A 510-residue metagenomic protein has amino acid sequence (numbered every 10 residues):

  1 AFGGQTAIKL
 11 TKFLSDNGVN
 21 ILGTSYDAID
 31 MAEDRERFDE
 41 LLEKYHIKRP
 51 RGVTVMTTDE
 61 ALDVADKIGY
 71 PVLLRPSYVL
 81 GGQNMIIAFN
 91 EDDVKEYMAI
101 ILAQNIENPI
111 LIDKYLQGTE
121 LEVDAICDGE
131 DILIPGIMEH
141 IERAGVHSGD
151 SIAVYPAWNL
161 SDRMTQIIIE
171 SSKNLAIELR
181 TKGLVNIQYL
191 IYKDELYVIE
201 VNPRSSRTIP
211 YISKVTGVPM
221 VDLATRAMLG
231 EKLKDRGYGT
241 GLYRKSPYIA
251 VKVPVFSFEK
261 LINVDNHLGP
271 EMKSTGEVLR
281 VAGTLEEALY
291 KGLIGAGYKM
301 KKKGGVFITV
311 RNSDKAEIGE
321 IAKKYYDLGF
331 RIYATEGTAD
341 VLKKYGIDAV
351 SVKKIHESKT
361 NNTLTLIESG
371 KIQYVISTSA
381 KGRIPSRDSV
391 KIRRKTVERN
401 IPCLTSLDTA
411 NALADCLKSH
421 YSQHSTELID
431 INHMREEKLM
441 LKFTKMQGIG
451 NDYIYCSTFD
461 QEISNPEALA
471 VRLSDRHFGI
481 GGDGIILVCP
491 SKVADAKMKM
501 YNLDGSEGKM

Functional and structural regions predicted by a protein language model:
A1, I21-T24, R51-T54, L74 (+11 more regions): General beta-strand structural signal in soluble alpha/beta enzymes
A1-E33, K48-V53, Y325, E398-L407: A short, GP-enriched loop/loop-strand-helix hinge that lies immediately N-terminal to, or at the N-terminal rim
G4-I8, S15, V19-G23, D30 (+5 more regions): ATP-dependent carboxylate activation and anion-phosphoryl transfer catalytic cores that bind Mg-ATP to form
G18-S25, G346-K359, C403, Y421-D430: Short hydrophobic/aromatic-enriched beta-strand-loop microsegments
A65-I68, I294-V306, Y325-D327, L366-I372: Glycine-rich phosphate/diphosphate-binding loops that line cofactor/substrate pockets in enzymes
A316-C416: Feature captures the catalytic cores and cofactor-binding loops of soluble hydro-lyases/lyases that act on carboxylate
C403, L407-K438: C-terminal functional extensions of proteins
L439-M510: A glycine-rich beta-to-alpha transition motif near the start of alpha/beta enzyme domains, typified by
